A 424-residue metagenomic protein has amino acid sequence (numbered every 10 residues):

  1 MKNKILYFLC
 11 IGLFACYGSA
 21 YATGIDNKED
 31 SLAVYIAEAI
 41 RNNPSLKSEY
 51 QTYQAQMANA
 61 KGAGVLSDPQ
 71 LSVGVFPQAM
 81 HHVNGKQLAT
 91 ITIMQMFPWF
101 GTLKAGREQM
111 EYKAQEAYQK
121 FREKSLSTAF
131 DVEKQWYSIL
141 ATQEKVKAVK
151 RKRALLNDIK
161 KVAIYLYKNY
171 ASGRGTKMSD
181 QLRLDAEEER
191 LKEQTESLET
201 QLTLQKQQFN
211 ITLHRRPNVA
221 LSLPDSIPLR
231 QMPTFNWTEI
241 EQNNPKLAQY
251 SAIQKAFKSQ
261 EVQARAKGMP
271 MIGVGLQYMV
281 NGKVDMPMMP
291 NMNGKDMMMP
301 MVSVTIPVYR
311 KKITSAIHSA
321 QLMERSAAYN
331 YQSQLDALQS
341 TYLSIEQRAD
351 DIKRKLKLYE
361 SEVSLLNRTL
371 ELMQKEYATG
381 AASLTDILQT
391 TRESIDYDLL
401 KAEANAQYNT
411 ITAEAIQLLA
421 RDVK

Functional and structural regions predicted by a protein language model:
M1-F8: Bacterial N-terminal signal peptides that target proteins for export
N3, S127-Q242, I345-R348, I352: Periplasmic alpha-helical coiled-coil/stalk elements that build and connect Gram-negative outer-membrane
F8-Y17: Bacterial N-terminal signal peptides
A20-Q70, V75, F97, G175-S179 (+5 more regions): Bacterial Sec-pathway N-terminal export signals of envelope proteins
T23-E29, S72-T102, G106, D225-Q231 (+1 more regions): Small/polar, glycine/serine/threonine/aspartate-rich low-complexity segments that form flexible
K47-Q51, G64, P98-T128, S179 (+7 more regions): Sec/SRP-type N-terminal targeting helices
E193-R215, S364-R421: Short segments within alpha-helical structural elements
